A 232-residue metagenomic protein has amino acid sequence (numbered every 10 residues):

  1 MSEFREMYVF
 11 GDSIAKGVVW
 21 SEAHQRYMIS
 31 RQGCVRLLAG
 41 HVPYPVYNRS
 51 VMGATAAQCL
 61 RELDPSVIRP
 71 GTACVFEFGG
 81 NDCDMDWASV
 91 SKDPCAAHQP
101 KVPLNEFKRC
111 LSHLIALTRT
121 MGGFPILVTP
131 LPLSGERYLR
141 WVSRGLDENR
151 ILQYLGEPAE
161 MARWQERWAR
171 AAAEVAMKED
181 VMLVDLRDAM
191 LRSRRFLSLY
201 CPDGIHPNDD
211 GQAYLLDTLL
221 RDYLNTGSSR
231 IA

Functional and structural regions predicted by a protein language model:
M1-V51, A57, E62-P70, C74: Serine-esterase "nucleophile elbow" of acetyl-processing enzymes
S2-E3, R61-A232: Alpha-helical cap/lid subdomain in secreted, periplasmic, or secretory-pathway luminal O-acyl-processing enzymes
V51-M52, G204: Structured beta->alpha junctions
